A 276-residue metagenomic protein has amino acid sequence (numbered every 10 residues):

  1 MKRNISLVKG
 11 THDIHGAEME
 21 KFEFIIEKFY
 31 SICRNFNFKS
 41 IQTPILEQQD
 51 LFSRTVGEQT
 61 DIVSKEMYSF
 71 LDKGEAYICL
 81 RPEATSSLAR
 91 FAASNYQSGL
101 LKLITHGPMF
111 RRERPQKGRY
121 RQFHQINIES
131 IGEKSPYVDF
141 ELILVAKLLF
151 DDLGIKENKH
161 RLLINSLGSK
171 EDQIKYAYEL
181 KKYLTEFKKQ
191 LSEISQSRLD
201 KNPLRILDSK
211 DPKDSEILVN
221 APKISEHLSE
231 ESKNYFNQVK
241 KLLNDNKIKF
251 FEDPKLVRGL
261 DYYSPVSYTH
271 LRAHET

Functional and structural regions predicted by a protein language model:
M1-R272: TRNA-recognition modules of translation machinery and tRNA-sensing kinases, especially anticodon-binding
